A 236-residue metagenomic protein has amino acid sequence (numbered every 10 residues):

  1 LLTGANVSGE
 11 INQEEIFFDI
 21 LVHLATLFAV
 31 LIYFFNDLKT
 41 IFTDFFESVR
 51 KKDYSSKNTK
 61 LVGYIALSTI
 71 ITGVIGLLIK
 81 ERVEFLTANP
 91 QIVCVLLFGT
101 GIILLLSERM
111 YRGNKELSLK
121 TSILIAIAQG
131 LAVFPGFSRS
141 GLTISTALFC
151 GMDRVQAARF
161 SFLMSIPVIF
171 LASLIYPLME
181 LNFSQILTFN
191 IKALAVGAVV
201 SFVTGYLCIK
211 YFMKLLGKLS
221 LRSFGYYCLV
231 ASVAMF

Functional and structural regions predicted by a protein language model:
L1-F236: Multi-pass membrane proteins that catalyze or facilitate reactions on polyprenyl-/lipid-phosphate substrates and their
